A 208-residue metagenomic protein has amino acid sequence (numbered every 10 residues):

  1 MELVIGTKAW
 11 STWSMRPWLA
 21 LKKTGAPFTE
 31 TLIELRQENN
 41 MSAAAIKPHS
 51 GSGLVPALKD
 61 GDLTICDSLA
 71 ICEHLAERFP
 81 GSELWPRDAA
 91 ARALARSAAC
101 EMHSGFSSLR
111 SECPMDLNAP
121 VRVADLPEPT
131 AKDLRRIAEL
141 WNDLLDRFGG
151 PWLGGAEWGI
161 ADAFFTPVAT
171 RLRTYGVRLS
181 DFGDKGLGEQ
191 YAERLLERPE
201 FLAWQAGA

Functional and structural regions predicted by a protein language model:
M1-P127: GST-like domain detector, emphasizing the conserved glutathione-binding G-site in the N-terminal thioredoxin-like
M102, F106-E197: GST-like fold's C-terminal all-alpha helical module
W204: Exposed, tryptophan/tyrosine-rich binding patches on extracellular proteins that engage cell-surface glycans
G207-A208: Exported/periplasmic ABC-transporter solute-binding proteins
